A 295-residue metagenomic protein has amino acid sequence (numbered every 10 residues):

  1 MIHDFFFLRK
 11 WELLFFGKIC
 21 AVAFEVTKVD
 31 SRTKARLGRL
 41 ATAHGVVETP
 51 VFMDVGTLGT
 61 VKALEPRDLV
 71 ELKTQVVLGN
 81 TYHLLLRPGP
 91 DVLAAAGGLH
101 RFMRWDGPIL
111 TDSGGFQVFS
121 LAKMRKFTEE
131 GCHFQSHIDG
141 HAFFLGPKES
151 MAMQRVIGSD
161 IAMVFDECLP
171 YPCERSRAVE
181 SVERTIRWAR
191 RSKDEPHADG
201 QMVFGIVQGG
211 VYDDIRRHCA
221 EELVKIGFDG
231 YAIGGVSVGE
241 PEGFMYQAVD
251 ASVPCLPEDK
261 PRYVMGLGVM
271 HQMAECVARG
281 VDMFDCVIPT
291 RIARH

Functional and structural regions predicted by a protein language model:
F7: Flexible, polar/acidic helix-loop-strand segments at domain edges
C20-H197: Non-catalytic, usually N-terminal nucleic-acid engagement modules in DNA/RNA processing proteins
E183-I186, E195-H295: Glycine-rich phosphate/ribose-binding loops and adjacent secondary-structure elements that form binding surfaces
